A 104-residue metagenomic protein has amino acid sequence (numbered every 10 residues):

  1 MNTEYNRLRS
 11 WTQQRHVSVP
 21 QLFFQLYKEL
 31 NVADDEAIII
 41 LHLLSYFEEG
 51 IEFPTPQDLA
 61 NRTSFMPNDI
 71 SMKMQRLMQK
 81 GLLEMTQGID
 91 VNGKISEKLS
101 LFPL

Functional and structural regions predicted by a protein language model:
M1-Y46: Short recognition helix of helix-turn-helix/winged-helix DNA-binding domains
E4-R7, N68, M72-L104: Winged-helix/helix-turn-helix nucleic-acid-interaction surface
R15-V17, F23-F24, Q57-D58, M74 (+1 more regions): Short, structured secondary-structure boundary patches
S18, Y27, A33-A37, L43 (+3 more regions): Beta-strand-enriched, solvent-exposed domains that form extended recognition/catalytic surfaces
P20, G50, M66-P67: Extended, charge-biased low-complexity segments that typically form long amphipathic alpha-helices/coiled-coils
Y46-F47, P56: N-terminal accessory segments that precede or flank the first globular/catalytic domain
E52-F65: A short alpha-helical element within helix-turn-helix/winged-helix DNA-binding domains across DNA-binding proteins
